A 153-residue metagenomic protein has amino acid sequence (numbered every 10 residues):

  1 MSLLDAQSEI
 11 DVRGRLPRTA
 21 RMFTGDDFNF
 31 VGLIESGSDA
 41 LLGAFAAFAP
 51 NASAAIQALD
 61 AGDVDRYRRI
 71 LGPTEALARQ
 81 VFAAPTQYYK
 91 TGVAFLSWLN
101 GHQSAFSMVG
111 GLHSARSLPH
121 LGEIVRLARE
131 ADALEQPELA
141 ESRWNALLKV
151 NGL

Functional and structural regions predicted by a protein language model:
M1-Q87: Catalytic alpha/beta core domains of metabolic enzymes, predominantly
S53-L153: C-terminal alpha-helical cap/extension of soluble enzyme domains
